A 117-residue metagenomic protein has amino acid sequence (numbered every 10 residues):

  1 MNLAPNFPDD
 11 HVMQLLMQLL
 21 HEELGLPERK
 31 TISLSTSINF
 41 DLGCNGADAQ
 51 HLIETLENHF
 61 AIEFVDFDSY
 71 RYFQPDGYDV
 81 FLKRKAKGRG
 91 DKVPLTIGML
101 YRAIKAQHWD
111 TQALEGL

Functional and structural regions predicted by a protein language model:
M1-N6, T36, F40: Short, solvent-exposed beta-strand/turn patches at coil↔beta or beta↔helix junctions that act as interaction loops
N2-R29, T96-L117: Thiotemplate assembly-line natural product biosynthesis machinery
E23-C44, E63-Y78, L114: Phosphopantetheine carrier-protein modules
N45-H51: Short, basic-rich loop-to-helix N-cap that marks the start of a DNA-contacting helix
F60: Glycine-centered, phosphate/nucleic-acid-interacting loop/turn motifs that mediate DNA/RNA or nucleotide
D76-G88: Short helix/strand-capping connector loops at secondary-structure junctions
